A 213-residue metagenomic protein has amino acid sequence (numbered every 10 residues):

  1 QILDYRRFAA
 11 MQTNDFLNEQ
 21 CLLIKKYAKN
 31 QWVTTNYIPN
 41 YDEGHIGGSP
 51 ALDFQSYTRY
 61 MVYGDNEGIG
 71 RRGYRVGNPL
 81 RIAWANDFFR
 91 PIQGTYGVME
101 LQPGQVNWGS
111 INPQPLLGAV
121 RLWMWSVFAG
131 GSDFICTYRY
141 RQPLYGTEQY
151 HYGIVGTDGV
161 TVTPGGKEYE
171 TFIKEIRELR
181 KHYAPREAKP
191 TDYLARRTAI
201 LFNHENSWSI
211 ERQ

Functional and structural regions predicted by a protein language model:
Q1, R6, N14, N18 (+4 more regions): Carbohydrate-binding surfaces of carbohydrate-active enzymes
A10: Conserved nucleotide-sugar donor-binding subdomain of glycosyltransferases
L22: Switch I (G2) and immediately adjacent beta-strands of P-loop GTPase domains
V33-P39, L80: Short gly/ser/thr-rich secondary-structure transition/capping motifs
T35-N36, Y57, M99: Short glycine/serine/threonine-enriched helix-capping/active-site loop that flanks the nucleotide-sugar donor pocket
Y41-S49: Distinct, well-ordered alpha-helical segments
G48-P50, D192-Y193: Flexible, charged surface loops at secondary-structure boundaries
P50-Q55, G131: Glycine-enriched alpha-helix->loop->beta-strand junction motifs that scaffold or abut catalytic
